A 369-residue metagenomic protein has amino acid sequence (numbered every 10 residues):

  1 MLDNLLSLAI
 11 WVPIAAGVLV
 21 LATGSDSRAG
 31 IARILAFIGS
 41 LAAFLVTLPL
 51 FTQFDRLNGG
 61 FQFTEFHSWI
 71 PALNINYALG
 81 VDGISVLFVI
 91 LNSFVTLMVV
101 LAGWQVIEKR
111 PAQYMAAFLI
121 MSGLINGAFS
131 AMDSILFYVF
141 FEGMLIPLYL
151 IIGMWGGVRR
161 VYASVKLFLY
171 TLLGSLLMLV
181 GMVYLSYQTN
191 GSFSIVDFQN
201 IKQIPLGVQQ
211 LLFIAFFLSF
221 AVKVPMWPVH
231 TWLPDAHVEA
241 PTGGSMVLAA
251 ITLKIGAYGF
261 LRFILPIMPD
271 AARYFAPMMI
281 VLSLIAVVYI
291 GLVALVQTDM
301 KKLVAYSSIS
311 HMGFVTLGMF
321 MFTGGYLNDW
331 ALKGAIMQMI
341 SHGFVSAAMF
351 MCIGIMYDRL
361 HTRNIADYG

Functional and structural regions predicted by a protein language model:
M1-L5, L19-A116, S192, V196-N200: Transmembrane helix-loop-helix hairpins at membrane boundaries of multipass inner-membrane proteins
L2-V12, V81-N92, S134-P147, Q209-V222 (+2 more regions): Structural signature of hydrophobic alpha-helical transmembrane segments
N4-L8, I31-I34, S85-L87, Q113 (+6 more regions): Residue-level recognition of membrane-helix boundary sites in multi-pass small-molecule transporters
L8, V12, L35-I38, A116-A117 (+6 more regions): Hydrophobic core positions of alpha-helical segments in small-molecule transporters and transporter systems
L8-T23, F37-L50, L91-G103, M121-G123 (+5 more regions): Central hydrophobic cores of alpha-helical transmembrane segments in multi-pass inner-membrane proteins across all
A15, F44, L148, G181-M182 (+6 more regions): Hydrophobic/aromatic residues in alpha-helical transmembrane segments
D26-I31, A116-I120, L124-V208, V293-A366: Alpha-helical multi-pass transmembrane bundles of energy-transducing inner-membrane proteins
F54-N76, S175-T231, D235, F260-M278 (+2 more regions): Juxtamembrane/interfacial segments at transmembrane-helix boundaries in multi-pass membrane proteins
